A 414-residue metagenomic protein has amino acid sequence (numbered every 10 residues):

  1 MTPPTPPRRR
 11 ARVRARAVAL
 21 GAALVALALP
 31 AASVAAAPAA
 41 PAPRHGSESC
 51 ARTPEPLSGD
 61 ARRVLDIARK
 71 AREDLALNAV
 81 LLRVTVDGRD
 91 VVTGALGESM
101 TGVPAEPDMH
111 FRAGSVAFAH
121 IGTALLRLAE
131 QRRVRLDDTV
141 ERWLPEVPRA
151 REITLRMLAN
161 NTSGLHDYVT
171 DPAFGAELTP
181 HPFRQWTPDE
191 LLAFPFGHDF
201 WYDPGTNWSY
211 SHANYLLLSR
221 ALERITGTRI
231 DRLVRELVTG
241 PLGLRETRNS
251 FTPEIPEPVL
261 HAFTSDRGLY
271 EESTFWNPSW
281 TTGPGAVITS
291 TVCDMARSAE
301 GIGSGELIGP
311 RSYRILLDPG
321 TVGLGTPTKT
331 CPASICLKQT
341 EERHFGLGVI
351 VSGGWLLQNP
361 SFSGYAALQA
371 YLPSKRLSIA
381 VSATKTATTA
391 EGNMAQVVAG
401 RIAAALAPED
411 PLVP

Functional and structural regions predicted by a protein language model:
M1-P41: Secretory targeting and sorting signals
A37-A39, A150, L260: Long alpha-helical scaffolds
P43-G94, T228, Y270-P414: Catalytic loop of the DD-peptidase/beta-lactamase superfamily, centered on the K-T-G motif and neighboring
E48-A51, L57-S58, L75, V86 (+2 more regions): Active-site-proximal loop and beta-strand segments within enzyme catalytic domains
D60, V64, A113, A117 (+6 more regions): Hydrophobic (often cysteine-bearing) scaffold residues that line and stabilize catalytic clefts of nucleotide/cofactor
D90-V91, E152-W355: Short, surface-exposed loop or secondary-structure junction motifs that flank catalytic or metal-binding residues
